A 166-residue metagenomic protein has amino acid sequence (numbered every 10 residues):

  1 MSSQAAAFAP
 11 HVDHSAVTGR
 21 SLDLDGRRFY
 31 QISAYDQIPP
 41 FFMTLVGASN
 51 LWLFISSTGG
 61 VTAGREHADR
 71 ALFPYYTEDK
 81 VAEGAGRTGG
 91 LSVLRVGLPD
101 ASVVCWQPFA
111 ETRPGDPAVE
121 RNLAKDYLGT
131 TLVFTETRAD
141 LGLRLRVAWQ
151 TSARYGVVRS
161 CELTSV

Functional and structural regions predicted by a protein language model:
M1-V166: Anionic coordination/interaction segments
